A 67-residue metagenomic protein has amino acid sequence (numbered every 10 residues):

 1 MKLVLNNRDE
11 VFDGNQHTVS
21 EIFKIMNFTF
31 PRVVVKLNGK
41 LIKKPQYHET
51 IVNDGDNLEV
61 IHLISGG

Functional and structural regions predicted by a protein language model:
M1-G66: Ubiquitin-like/PB1-type beta-grasp interaction modules and other compact soluble beta-rich domains
